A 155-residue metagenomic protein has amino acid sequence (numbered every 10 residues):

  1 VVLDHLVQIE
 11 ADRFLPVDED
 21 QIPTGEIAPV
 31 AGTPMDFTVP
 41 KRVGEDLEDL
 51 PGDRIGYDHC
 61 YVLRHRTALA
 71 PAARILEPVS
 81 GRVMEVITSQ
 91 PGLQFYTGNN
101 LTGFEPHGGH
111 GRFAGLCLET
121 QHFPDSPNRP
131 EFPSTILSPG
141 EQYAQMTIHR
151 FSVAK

Functional and structural regions predicted by a protein language model:
V1-K155: An exposed, glycine/acidic-rich loop-and-rim segment of catalytic or binding clefts
